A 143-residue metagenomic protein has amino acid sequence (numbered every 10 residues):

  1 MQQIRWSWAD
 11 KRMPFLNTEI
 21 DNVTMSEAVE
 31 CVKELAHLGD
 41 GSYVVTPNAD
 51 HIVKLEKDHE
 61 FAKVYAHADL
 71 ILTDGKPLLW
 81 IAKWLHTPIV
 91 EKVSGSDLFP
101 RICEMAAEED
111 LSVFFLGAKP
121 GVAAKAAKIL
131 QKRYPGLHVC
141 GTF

Functional and structural regions predicted by a protein language model:
Q2-D97: N-terminal nucleotide/polyanion-binding subdomain common to many enzyme families
A82-F143: Conserved beta-alpha
